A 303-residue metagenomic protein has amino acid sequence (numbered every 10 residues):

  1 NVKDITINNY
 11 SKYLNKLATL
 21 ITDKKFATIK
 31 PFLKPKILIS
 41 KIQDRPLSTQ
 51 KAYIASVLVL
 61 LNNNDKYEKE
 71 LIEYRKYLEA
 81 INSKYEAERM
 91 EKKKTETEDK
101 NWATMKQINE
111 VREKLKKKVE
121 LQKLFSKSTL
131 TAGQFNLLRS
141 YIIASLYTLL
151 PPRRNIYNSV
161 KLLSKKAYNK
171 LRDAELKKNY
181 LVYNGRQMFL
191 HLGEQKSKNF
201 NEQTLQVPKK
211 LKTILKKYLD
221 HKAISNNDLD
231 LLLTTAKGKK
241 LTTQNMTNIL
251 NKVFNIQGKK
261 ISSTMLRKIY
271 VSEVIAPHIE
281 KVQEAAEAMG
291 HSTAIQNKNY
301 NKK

Functional and structural regions predicted by a protein language model:
N1-I81, V207, T264-K268: Non-catalytic DNA-binding core/recognition domains of DNA-processing enzymes
I5, N155, Q283: Residues within the helices of the helix-turn-helix
N64, N136-S140, L146-A174, P277-E280 (+1 more regions): A short, glycine-centered helix-capping/turn motif at helix boundaries that positions DNA-contacting or catalytic
K69-S126: Flexible interdomain linker/hinge and immediately adjacent N-terminus of the catalytic tyrosine-recombinase domain
N109-N155: Basic, Lys/Arg- and aromatic-enriched nucleic-acid-binding interface segment
S159-L211: Conserved tyrosine-mediated DNA breakage-rejoining catalytic core shared by Y-recombinases
N201-K259, T264-L266, Y270, I275: Active-site/catalytic core of tyrosine-dependent DNA strand-transfer enzymes
K259-K260, H278-N301: Short, polar N-cap/turn motifs at the start of nucleic acid-interacting alpha helices
